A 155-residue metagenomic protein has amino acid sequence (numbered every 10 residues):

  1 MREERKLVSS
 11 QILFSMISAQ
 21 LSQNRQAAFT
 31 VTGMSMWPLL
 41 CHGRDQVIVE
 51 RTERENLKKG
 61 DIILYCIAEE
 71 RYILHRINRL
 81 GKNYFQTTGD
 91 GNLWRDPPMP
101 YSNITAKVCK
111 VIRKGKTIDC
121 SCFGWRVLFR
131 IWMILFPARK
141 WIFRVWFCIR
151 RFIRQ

Functional and structural regions predicted by a protein language model:
M1-Q155: Extended hydrophobic leader/signal-anchor segments used for secretion and membrane insertion
